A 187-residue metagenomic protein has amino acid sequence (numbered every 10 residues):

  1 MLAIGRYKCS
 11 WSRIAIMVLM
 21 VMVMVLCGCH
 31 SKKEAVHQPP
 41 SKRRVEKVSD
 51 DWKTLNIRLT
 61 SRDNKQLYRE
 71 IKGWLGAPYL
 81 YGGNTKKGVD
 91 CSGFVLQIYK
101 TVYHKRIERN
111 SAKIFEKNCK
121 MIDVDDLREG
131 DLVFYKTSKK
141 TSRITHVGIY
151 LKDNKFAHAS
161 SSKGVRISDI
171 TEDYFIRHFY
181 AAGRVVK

Functional and structural regions predicted by a protein language model:
M1-C29: Sec-dependent bacterial lipoprotein signal peptides
V23-W52: Bacterial Sec signal peptide processing site at the extreme N-terminus
R43, K105-R166, V186: ...with weaker cross-activation on analogous glycine-rich loops/strands in unrelated enzymes
L55-R58, A77-E129: Catalytic cysteine-centered active-site loop
L55-Y68: Intrinsic low-complexity, intrinsically disordered segments
K65, R69-G73, S92-K100, R128 (+1 more regions): Solvent-exposed, polar/charged alpha-helical surfaces in well-ordered, non-transmembrane soluble domains, broadly
I71-Y79, I98-I107, T137, S160 (+1 more regions): Sec/Tat-exported extracytoplasmic proteins
E172-K187: Glycine- and charge-enriched low-complexity intrinsically disordered segments
